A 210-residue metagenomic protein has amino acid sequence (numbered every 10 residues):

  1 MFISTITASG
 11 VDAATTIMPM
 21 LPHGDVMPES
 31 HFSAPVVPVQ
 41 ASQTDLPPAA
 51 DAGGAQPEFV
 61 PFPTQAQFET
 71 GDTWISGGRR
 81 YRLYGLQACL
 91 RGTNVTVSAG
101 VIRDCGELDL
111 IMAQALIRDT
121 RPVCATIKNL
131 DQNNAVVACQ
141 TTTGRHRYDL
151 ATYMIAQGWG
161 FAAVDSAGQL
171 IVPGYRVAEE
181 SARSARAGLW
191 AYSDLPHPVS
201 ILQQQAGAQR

Functional and structural regions predicted by a protein language model:
M1-R210: Small beta-barrel nucleic-acid-binding modules, primarily SNase/OB-fold domains and secondarily Tudor-like barrels
